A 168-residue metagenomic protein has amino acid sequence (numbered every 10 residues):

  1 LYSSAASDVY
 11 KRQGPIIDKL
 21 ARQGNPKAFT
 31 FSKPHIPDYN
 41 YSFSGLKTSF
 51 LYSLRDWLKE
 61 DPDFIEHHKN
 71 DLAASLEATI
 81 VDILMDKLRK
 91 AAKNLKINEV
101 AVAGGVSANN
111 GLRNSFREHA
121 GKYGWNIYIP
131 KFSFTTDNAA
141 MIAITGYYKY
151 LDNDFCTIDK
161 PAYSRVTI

Functional and structural regions predicted by a protein language model:
L1-Y10: Single conserved hydrophobic/aromatic residue that forms the stacking wall/gate of nucleotide- or nucleobase-binding
S4, F50-L51, L84, G105 (+1 more regions): A residue-level signal for conserved active-site and pocket-lining positions in enzyme catalytic cores
G14, E60-H67, I129-F132, C156-I158: Flexible, glycine/charged-enriched surface loops at secondary-structure junctions
D18-V100, N110-Y123, Y150-N153: A contiguous, well-structured pocket-lining segment that forms one wall/lid of small-molecule binding clefts in soluble
E99-V100, R117-I142: Conserved phosphate-binding/catalytic loops in two-lobed NTP-binding clefts
G105-V106, F132: Active-site metal-binding loops of divalent metal-dependent hydrolases
N109-N110, T145: C-terminal non-catalytic interaction/assembly regions of soluble proteins
P130-I168: Glycine-rich phosphate-binding/hydrolytic loop that grips phosphoryl groups
